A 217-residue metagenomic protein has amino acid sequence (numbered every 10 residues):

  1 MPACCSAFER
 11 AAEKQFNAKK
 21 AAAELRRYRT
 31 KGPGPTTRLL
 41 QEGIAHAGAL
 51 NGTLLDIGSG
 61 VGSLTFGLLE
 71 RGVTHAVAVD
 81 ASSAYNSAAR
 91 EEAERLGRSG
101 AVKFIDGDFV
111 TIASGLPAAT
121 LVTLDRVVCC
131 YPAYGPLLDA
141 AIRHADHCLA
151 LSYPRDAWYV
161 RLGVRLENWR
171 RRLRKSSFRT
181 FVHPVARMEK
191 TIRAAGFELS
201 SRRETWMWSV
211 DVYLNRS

Functional and structural regions predicted by a protein language model:
M1-G48: Conserved class I S-adenosyl-L-methionine
V61-G72: Conserved SAM-binding loop of SAM-dependent methyltransferases across substrates and taxa, primarily the Class I
S82: Conserved SAM/SAH-binding beta-strand->alpha-helix loop
A89-R90: Conserved SAM-binding loop
R98-F109: Conserved SAM-binding strand-loop segment of SAM-dependent methyltransferases
L121-A133: A short SAM/SAH-binding and catalytic strip from SAM-dependent methyltransferases
Y131-A141: A short, conserved alpha-helix within the catalytic core of class I
D146-R155: Conserved beta-strand signature within the Rossmann-like core of class I S-adenosyl-L-methionine
